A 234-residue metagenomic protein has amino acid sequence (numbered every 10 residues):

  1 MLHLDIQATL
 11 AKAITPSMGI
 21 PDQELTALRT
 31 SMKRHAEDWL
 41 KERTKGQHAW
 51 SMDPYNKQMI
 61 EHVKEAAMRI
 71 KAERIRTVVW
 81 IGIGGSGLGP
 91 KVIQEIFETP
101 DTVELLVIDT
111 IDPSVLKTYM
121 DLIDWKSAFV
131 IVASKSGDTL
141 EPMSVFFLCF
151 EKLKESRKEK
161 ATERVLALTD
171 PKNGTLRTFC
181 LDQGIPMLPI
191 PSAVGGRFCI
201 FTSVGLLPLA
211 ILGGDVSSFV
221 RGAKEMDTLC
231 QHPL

Functional and structural regions predicted by a protein language model:
M1-A72: Extended, charge-enriched "interface" segments that sit outside catalytic cores
M68-P233: Glycine-rich phosphate-binding loops that contact phosphosugars or nucleotide phosphates
